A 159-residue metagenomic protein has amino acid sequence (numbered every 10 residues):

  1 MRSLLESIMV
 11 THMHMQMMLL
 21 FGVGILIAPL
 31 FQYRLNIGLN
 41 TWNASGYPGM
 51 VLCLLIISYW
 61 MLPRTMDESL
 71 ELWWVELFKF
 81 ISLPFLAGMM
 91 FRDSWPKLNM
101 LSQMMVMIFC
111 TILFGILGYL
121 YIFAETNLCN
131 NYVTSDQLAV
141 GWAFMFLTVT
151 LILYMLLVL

Functional and structural regions predicted by a protein language model:
M1-L159: Alpha-helical membrane segments of multi-pass proteins
